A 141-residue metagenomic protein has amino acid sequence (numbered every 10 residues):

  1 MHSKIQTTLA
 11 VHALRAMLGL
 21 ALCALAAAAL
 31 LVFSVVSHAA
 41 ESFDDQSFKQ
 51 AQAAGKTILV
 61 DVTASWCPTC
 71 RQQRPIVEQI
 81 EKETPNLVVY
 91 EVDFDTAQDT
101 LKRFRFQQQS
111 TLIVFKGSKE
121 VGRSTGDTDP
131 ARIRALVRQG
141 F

Functional and structural regions predicted by a protein language model:
M1-A40: N-terminal targeting signals for export/organelle localization
A40-T57, Q98: A short beta-strand-turn-helix
G55-I58, V62-W66, Q108: Short pre-active-site segment immediately N-terminal to redox-active cysteine/selenocysteine motifs in thiol-based
V62, E81, P85-D99: Thiol-based oxidoreductase modules, predominantly thioredoxin-like and allied folds used for disulfide exchange
R71-E83: Typically the conserved alpha-helix immediately C-terminal to a functionally engaged Cys/Sec in thioredoxin-like
F104-I113: Structural micro-motif
K116-F141: Non-catalytic, surface beta->alpha helical segment in thiol-disulfide oxidoreductase systems
